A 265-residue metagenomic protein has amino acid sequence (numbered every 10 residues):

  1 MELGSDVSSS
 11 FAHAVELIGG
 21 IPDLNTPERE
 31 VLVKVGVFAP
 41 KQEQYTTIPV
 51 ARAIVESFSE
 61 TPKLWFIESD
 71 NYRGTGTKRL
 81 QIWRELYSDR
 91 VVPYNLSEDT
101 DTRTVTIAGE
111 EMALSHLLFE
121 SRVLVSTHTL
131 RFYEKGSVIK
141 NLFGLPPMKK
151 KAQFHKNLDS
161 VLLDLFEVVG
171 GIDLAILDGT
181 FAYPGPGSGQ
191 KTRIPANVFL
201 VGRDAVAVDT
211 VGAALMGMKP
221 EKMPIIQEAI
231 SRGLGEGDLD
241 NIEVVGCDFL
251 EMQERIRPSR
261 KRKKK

Functional and structural regions predicted by a protein language model:
M1-K265: N-terminal and secondary-structure boundary signal
